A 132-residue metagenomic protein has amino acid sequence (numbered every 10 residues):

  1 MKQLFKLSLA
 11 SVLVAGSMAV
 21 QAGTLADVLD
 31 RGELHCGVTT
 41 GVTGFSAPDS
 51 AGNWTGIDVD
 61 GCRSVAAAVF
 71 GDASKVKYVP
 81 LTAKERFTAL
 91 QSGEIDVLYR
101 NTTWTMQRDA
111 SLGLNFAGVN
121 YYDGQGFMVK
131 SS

Functional and structural regions predicted by a protein language model:
M1-L9: Bacterial N-terminal signal peptides that target proteins for export
F5, G23, T43-F45, G52 (+2 more regions): Flexible, active-site-adjacent loop/turn segments at secondary-structure boundaries
S8-G16: Bacterial N-terminal signal peptides
G16-A22: Sec/Tat signal peptide C-region and signal peptidase I cleavage site
T24-N101: Extracytoplasmic small-molecule ligand-binding "clamshell" domains of the periplasmic binding protein/Venus flytrap
C36-T40, F116-S132: Hydrophobic/proline-rich hinge and linker segments of small-molecule sensing/allosteric domains, predominantly
S50, S92, Q107-D123: Ligand-binding "clamshell"
V97, W104-D109: N-terminal segment of the mature folded domain
